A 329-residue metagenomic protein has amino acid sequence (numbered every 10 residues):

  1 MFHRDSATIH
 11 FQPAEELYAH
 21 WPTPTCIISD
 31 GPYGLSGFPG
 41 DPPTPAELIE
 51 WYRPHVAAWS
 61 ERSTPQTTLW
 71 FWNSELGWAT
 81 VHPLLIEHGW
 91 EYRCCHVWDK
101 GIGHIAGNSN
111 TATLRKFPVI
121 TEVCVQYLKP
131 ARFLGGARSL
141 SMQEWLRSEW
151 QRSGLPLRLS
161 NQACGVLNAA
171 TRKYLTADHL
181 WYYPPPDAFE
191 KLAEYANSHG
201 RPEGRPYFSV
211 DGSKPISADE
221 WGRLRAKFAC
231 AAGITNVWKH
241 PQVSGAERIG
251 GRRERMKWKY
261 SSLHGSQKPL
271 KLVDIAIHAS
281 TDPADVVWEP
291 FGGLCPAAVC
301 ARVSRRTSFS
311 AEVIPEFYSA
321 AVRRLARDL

Functional and structural regions predicted by a protein language model:
M1-S310, I314-Y318: Core catalytic lobe of class I
F317, A326-L329: Conserved phosphoryl-transfer catalytic core
A321-V322: Conserved SAM-binding loop
